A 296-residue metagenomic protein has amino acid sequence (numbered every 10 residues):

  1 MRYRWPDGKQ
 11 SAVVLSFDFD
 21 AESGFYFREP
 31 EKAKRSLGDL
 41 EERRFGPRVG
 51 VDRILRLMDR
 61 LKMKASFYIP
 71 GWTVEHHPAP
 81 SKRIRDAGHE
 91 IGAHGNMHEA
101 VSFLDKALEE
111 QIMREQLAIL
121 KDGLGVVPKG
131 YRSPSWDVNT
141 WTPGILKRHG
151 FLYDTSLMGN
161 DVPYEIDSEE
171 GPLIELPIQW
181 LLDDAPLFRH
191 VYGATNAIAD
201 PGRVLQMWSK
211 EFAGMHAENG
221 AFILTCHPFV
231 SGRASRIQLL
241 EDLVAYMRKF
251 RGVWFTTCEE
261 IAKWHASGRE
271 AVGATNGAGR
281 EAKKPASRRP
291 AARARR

Functional and structural regions predicted by a protein language model:
M1-G130, S135-L181, G202-L224, G232-R296: Catalytic alpha-helical scaffold of carbohydrate-active enzymes acting on polysaccharides/glycoconjugates
P128, R189-D200, P228-F229: Surface-exposed cleft-lining segments at the edges of enzyme active sites
E175-N196: Glycine-rich, positively charged active-site loop/lid region within alpha/beta enzyme cores that binds and organizes
